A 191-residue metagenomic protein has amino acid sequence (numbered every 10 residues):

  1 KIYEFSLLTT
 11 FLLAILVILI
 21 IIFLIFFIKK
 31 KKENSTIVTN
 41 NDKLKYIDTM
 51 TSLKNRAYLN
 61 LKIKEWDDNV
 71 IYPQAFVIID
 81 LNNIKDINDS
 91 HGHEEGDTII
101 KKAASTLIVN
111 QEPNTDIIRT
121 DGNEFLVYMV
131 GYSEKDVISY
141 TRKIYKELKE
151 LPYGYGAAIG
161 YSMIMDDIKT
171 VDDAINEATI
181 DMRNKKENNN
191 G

Functional and structural regions predicted by a protein language model:
Y3-T49, R56-D67: Signal-transducing coiled-coil linker helices
D42-Y46, S52-A75, N82-I108, I118-L126 (+4 more regions): Conserved long alpha-helical elements within nucleotide-processing catalytic cores of c-di-GMP signaling and class III
Y58, G154-G156: Beta-strand residues that line the small-molecule/cofactor-binding core of sensory signal-transduction domains
F76, F125, A157-Y161: A structural signal for short, well-ordered beta-strand segments
D89, H93, I138-K149, A158 (+1 more regions): Catalytic-core segments of nucleotide cyclases and related cyclic-nucleotide turnover enzymes
P113-I117: A short linear hydrophobic-aromatic micro-motif
V127-Y132, M163-M165: Short beta-strand-to-loop capping motifs
